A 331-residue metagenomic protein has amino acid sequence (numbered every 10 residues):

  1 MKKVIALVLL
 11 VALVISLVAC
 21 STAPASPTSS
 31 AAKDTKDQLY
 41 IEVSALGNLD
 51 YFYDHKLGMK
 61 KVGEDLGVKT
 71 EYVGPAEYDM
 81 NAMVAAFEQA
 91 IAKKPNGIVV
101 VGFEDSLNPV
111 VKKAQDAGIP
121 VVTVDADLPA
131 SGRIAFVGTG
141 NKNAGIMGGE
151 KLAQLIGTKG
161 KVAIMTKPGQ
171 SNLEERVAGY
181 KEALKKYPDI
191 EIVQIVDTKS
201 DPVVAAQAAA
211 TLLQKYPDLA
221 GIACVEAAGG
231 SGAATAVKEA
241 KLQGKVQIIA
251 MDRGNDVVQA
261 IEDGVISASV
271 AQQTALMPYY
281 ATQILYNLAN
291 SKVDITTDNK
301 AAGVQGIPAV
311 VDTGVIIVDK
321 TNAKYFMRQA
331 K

Functional and structural regions predicted by a protein language model:
M1-L39, E64-D65, K112-I119, K324-Y325 (+1 more regions): Short, low-complexity disordered leader/linker segments with a strong preference for bacterial N-terminal type II
K33-K36, A183-L184, Y280, I284-K331: Hinge/cleft segment of the Venus flytrap/periplasmic-binding protein
D37-L66, E71-V84, V101-D105, M165-E175 (+1 more regions): Extracytoplasmic "Venus flytrap"
Y51-L66, A144-G148, N172-I190, A208 (+2 more regions): Short, solvent-exposed amphipathic alpha-helices that sit in or adjacent to ligand/effector-binding or catalytic
E64-E77, K161-T166, K181-P202: Short beta-strand elements in bilobed, periplasmic/extracellular small-molecule ligand-binding domains
M83, V137-V162, E174-E175, V204-A206 (+2 more regions): Hydrophobic alpha-helical segments within soluble ligand-binding/sensing domains
E88-A92, N96-Q115, Y180, T198-A260: Hydrophobic alpha-helical
E104-N143, M147, Q154, K161 (+4 more regions): Flexible loop/hinge segments that line or gate small-molecule binding clefts
